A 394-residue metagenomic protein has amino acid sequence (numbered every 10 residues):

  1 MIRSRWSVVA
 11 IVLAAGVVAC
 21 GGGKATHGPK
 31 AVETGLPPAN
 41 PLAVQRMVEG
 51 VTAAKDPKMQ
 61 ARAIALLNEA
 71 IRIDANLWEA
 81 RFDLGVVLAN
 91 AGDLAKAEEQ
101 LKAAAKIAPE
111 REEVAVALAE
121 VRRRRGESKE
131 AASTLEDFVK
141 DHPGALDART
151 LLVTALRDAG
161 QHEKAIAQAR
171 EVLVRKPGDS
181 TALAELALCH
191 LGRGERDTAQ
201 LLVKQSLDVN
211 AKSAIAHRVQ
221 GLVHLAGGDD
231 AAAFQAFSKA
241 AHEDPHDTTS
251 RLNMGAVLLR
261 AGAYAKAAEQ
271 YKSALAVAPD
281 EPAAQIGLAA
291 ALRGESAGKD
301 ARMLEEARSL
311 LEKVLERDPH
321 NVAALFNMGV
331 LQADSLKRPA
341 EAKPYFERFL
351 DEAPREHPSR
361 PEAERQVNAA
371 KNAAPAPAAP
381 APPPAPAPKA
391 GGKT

Functional and structural regions predicted by a protein language model:
G21-K24: Bacterial signal peptide processing site
H27-P29, G294, R302, V322 (+2 more regions): Terminal, low-structured helical/coil segments at or just beyond the last alpha-helical repeat
L36, L42-V44, W78-E79, E112-E113 (+7 more regions): Helix-start (N-cap) detector for alpha-helical repeat units in TPR-like alpha-solenoids, especially tetratricopeptide
A39-I73, N90, L188, L222: Alpha-helical segment of the N-proximal tetratricopeptide repeat
V51, V86, E120, T154 (+7 more regions): Residue-level recognition of tetratricopeptide repeat
K55-L66, N90-A103, R125-D137, A159-E171 (+5 more regions): Structural signature of tandem alpha-helical TPR/SEL1-like repeats, specifically the intra-repeat loop/turn
I73, I107, D141-H142, R175-K176 (+5 more regions): Structural marker of alpha-solenoid helical repeat scaffolds
